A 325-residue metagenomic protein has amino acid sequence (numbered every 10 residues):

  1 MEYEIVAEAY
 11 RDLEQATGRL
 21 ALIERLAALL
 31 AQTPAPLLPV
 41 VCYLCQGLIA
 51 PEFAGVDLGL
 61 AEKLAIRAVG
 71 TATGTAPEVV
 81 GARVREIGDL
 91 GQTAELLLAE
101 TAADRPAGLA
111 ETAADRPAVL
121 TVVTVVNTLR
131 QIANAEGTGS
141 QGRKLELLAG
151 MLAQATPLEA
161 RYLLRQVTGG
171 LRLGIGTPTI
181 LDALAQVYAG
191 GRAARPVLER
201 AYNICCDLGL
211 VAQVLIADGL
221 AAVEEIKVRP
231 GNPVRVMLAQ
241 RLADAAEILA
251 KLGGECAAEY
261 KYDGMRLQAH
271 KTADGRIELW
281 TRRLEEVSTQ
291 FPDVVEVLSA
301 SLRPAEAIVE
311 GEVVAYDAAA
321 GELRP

Functional and structural regions predicted by a protein language model:
M1-P325: N-terminal nucleic-acid-engaging modules of covalent nucleotidyltransferase systems
